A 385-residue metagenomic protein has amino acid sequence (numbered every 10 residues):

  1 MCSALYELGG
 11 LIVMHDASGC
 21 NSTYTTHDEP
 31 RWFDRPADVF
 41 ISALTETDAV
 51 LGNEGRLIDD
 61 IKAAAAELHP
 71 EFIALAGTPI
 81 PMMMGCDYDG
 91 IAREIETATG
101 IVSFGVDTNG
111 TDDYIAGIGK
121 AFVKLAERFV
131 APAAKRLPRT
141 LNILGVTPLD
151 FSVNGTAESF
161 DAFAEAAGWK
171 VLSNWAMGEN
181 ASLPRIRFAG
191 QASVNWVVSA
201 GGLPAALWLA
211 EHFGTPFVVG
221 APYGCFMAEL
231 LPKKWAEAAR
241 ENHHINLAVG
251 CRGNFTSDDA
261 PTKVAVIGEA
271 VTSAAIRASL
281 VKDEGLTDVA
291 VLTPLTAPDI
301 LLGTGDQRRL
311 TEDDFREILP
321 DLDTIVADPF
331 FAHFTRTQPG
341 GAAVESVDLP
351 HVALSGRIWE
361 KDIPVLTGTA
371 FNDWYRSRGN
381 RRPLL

Functional and structural regions predicted by a protein language model:
M1-L385: An N-terminal assembly and electron-transfer interface module characteristic of large anaerobic redox and radical
